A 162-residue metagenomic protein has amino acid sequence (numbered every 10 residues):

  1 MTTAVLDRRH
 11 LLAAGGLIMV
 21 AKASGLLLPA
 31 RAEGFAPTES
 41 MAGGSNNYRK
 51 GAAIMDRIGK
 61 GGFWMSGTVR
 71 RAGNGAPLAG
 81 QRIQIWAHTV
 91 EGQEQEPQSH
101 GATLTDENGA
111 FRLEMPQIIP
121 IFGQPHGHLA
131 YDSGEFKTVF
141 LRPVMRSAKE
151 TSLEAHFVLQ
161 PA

Functional and structural regions predicted by a protein language model:
M1-K22: N-terminal secretory signal peptides and thylakoid transit peptides that target proteins across membranes
G15-I18, K22-L28, Y131, V139: Domain-scale detector for complete catalytic domains at protein termini or as standalone homologs
A30-A162: Beta-strand-dominated extracellular/periplasmic modules and repeats in secreted or surface-exposed proteins
